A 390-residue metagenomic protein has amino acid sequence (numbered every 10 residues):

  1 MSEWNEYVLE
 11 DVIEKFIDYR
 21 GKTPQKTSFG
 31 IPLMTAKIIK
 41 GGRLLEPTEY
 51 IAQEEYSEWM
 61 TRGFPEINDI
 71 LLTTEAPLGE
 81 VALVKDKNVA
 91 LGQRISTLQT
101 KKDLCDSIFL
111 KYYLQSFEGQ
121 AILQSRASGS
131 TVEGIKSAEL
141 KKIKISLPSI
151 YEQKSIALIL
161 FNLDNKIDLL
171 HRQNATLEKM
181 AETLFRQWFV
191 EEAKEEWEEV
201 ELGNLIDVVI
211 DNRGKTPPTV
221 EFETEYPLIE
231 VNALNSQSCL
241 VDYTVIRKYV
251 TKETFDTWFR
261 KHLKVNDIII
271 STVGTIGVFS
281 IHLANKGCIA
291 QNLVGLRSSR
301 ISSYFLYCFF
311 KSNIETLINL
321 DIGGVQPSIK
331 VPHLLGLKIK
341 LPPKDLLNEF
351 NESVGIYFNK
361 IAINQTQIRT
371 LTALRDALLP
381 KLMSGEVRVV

Functional and structural regions predicted by a protein language model:
M1-R20, K142-R213, K340, K344-S384 (+1 more regions): Non-catalytic DNA-recognition/assembly elements of restriction-modification systems
E6-Q25, K37-I67, G203-T219, P227 (+3 more regions): Sequence-specific dsDNA recognition surfaces
T23, S116-I145, S312-I339: Specificity-determining recognition surfaces
T35-A36, E46, Q53-F117, K136 (+4 more regions): A short beta-sheet element
G41, G79-E80, S236-Q237, G277-F279 (+1 more regions): Flexible loop/turn segments at secondary-structure boundaries
